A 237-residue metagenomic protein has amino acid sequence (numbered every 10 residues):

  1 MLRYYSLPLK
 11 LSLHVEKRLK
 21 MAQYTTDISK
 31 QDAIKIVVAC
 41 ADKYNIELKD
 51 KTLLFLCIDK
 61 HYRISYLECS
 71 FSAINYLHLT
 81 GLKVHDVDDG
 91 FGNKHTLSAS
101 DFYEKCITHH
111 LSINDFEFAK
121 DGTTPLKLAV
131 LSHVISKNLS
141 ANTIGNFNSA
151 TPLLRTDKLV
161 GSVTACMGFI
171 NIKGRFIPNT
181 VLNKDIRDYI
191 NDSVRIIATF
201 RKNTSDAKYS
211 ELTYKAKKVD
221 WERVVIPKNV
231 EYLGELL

Functional and structural regions predicted by a protein language model:
M1-L154, K202-L237: An acidic, glycine-rich, mixed-charge low-complexity segment common to nucleic-acid enzymes
R155-G161: Active-site metal-binding core of divalent-cation-utilizing nuclease and nuclease-like domains
G161-A216: Compact beta-sheet-dominated globular domain cores
